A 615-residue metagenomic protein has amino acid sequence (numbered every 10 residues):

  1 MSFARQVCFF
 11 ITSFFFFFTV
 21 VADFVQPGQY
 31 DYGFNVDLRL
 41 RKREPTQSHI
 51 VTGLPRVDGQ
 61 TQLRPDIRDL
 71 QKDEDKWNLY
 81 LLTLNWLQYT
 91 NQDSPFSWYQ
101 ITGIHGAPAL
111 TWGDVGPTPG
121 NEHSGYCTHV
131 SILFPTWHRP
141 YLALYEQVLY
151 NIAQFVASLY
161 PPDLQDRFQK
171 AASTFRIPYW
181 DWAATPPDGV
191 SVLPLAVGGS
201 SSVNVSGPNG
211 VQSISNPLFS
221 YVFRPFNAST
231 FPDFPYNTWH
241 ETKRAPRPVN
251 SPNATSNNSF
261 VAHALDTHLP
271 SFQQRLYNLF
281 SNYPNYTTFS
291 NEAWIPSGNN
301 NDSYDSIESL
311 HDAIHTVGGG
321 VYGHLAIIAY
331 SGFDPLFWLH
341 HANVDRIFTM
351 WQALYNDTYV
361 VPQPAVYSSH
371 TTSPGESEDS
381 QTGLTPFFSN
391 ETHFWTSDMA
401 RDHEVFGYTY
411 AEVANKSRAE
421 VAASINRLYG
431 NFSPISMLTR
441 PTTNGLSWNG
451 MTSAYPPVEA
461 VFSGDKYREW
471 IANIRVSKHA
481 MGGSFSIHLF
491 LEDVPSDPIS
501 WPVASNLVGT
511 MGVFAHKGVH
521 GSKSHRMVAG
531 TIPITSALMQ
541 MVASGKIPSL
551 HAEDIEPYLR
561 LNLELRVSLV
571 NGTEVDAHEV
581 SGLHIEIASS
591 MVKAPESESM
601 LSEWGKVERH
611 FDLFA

Functional and structural regions predicted by a protein language model:
M1-F3: N-terminal secretory signal peptides that target proteins for export/translocation
R5-D23: Cleavable N-terminal signal peptides of Sec/SRP-targeted secreted and luminal proteins
D23-A615: C-terminal accessory segments of proteins
